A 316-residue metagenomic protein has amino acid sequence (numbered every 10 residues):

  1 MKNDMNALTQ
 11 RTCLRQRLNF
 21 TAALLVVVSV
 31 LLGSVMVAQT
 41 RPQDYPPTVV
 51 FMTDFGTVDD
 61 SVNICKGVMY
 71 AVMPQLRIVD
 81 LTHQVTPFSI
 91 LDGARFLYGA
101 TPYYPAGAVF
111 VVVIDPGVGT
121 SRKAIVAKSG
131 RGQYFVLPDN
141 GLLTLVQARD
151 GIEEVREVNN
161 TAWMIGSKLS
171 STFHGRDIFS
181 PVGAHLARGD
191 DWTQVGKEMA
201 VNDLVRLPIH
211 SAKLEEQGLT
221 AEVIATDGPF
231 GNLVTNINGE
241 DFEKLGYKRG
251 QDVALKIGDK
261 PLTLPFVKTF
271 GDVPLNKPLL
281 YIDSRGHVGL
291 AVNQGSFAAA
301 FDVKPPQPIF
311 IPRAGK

Functional and structural regions predicted by a protein language model:
M1-Q16: N-terminal secretory signal peptides that target proteins for export/translocation
T21-S34: Bacterial N-terminal signal peptides
A38-P42: Boundary at the C-terminal end of the N-terminal hydrophobic targeting segment
P46-T48, D60, A71-I78, Q84 (+3 more regions): Active-site histidine-anchored catalytic micro-motif
V50-T57: N-terminal signal-anchor module of multipass membrane proteins
K168-D241, L245-Y247: Anionic-ligand-binding alpha/beta catalytic cores of soluble enzymes and soluble regulatory domains that recognize
V234-A300: A conserved acidic, glycine/proline-rich C-terminal tail/linker
Q294-K316: Pepsin/retropepsin-fold aspartyl endopeptidases
